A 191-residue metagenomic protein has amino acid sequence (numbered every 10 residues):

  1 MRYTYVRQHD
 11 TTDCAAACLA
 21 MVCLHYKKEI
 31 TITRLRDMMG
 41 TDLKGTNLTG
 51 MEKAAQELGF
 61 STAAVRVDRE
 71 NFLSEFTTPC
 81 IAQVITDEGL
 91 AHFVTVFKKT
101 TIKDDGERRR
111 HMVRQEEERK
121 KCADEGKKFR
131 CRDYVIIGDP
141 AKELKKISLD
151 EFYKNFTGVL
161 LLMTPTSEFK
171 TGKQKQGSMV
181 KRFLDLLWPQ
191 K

Functional and structural regions predicted by a protein language model:
M1-K103, R108-H111, Q115-K191: Membrane-integrated ABC transporters
